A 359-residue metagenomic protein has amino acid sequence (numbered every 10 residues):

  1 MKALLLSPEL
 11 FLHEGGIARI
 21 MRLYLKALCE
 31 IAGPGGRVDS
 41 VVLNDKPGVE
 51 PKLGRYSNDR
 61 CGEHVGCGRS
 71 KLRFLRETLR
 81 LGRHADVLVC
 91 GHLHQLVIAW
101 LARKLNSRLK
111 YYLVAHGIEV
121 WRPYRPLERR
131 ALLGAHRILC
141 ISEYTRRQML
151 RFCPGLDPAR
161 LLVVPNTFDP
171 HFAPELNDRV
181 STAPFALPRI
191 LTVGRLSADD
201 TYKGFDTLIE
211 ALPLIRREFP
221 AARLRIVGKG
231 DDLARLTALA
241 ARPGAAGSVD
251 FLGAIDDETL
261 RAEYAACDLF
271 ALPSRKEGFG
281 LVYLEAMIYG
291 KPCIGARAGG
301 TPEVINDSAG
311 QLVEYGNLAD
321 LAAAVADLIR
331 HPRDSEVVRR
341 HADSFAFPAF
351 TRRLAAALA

Functional and structural regions predicted by a protein language model:
L4-L6, S181-L212: Conserved donor-binding/catalytic core segment of Leloir-type glycosyltransferases
C90-L96: Short His-centered aromatic/hydrophobic patch
Y144, T167: Carbohydrate-associated surface elements
A234-I255: Nucleotide-activated donor-binding/catalytic signature segment of Leloir-type glycosyltransferases, i.e., the conserved
A254-I255, A262-C267: Short alpha-helical donor nucleotide-sugar binding micro-motif in glycosyltransferases
R275: Aromatic "clamp/platform" in nucleotide-sugar-dependent glycosyltransferases that forms part of the donor/acceptor
P292-G295: Short hydrophobic beta-strand element within catalytic cores of glycosyltransferases and related nucleotide-activated
D307, Q311-L318, D327-P332: Conserved acidic donor-binding segment of nucleotide-sugar-dependent glycosyltransferases
